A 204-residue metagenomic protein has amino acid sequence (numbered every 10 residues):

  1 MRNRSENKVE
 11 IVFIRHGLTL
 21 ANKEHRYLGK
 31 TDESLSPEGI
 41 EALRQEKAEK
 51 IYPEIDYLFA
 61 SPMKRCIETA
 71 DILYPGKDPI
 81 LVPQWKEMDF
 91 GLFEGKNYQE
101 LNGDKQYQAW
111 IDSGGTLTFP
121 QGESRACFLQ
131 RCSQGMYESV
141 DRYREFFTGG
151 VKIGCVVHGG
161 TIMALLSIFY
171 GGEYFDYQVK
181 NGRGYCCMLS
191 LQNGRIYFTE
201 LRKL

Functional and structural regions predicted by a protein language model:
K8-E10, I14-K77: Active-site-proximal alpha-helix that buttresses catalytic centers in soluble enzyme cores
T19, T161-I162: Short active-site segment of divalent metal-dependent hydrolases/proteases that encodes the spacing between
S34, K77-Q84, E173-G182: Short hydrophobic/aromatic-enriched beta-strand-loop microsegments
Y52-Q84, A109, S190-L204: Conserved histidine-centered catalytic loops in small-molecule metabolism enzymes
I55-P62, F147-T148, K152-V156: Short glycine-rich phosphate-binding loop at a beta-alpha junction
I72, A164-I168: Active-site signature of alpha/beta-hydrolase-fold catalytic machinery across serine- and Asp/Cys-nucleophile hydrolases
L73-S133: Phosphate-handling substructures
E173-Y197: Domain-level recognition of soluble alpha/beta enzyme cores, biased toward histidine phosphatases/phosphomutases
